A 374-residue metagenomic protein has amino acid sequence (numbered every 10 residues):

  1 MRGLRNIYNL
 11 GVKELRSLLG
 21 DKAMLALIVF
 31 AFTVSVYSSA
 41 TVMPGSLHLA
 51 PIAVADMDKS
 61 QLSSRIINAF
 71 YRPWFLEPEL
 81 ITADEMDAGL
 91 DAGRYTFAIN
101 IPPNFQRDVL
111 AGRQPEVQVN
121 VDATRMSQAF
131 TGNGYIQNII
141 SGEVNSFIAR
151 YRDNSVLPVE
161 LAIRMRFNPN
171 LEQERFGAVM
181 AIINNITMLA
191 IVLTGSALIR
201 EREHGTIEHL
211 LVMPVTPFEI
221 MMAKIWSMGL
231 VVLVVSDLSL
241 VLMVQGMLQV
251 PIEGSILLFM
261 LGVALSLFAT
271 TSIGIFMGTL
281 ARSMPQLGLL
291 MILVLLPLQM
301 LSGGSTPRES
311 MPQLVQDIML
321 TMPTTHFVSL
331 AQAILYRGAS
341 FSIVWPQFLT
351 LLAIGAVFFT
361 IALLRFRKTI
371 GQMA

Functional and structural regions predicted by a protein language model:
M1-G11, L76, L314-T325, A374: Short, membrane-interfacial amphipathic segments enriched in basic
M1-R175, I343, K368: Extracytoplasmic/periplasmic domains immediately adjacent to an N-terminal transmembrane anchor in multi-pass membrane
R2, I199, F276, L335 (+1 more regions): Junction motif at the cytosolic side of a transmembrane helix
T33-V36, P217-M291, L296-Q299, S342-F348 (+1 more regions): Alpha-helical transmembrane segments and their short interhelical loops
Y37-L47, A281-T321: Transmembrane helix segments
D84, F167-L171, P251, S302-F358: Membrane-interfacial helix-loop-helix junctions in multi-pass membrane proteins
E174, A178-G195: Long, hydrophobic alpha-helical segments
V192-M213, I225, I370: Transmembrane helix boundary and interhelical loop/hinge segments in multi-pass membrane proteins
